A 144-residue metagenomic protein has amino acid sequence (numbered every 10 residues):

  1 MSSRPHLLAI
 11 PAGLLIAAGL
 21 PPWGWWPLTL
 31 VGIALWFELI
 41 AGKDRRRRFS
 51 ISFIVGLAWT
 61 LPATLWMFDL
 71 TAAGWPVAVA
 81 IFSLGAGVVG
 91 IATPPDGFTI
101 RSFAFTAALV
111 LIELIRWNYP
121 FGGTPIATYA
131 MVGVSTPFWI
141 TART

Functional and structural regions predicted by a protein language model:
M1-T144: Membrane-embedded alpha-helical bundles of multi-pass enzymes that act on lipidic or dolichyl-linked glycan substrates
